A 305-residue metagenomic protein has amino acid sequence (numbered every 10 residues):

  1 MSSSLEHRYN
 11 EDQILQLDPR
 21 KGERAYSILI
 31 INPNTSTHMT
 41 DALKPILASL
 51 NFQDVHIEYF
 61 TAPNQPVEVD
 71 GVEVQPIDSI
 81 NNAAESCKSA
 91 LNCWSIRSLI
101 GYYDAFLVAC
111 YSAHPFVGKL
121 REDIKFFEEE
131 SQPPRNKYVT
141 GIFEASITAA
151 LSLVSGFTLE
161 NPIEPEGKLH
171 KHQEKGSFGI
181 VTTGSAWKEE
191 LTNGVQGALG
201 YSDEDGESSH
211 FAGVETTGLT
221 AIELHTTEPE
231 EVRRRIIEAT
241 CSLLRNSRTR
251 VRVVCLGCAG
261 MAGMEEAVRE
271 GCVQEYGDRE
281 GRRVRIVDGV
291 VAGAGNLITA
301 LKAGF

Functional and structural regions predicted by a protein language model:
M1-A25, N161-E164, A303-F305: Eukaryotic N-terminal targeting leaders
Y9-S49: N-terminal beta1-alpha1 ligand-phosphate binding loop
H56-E85, I222-E228: N-terminal beta-loop-helix "entrance" segment that forms/cooperates in small-molecule cofactor or anionic ligand
Q75-I100, E231-A239: Glycine-rich, highly charged phosphate/nucleotide-binding loops
S95, V154, L244, C272 (+1 more regions): Short, hydrophobic alpha-helical segments
Y102-K119, I142-F143, R252-G263: N-terminal glycine-rich "phosphate-gripper" loop used for MgATP/nucleotide binding and carboxylate activation
L120-K168, G271-A294: Short, acidic/small-residue loops that bind anionic groups at enzyme active sites
H172-S177, V181-G257: Active-site rim beta-loop-alpha module in soluble metabolic enzymes
